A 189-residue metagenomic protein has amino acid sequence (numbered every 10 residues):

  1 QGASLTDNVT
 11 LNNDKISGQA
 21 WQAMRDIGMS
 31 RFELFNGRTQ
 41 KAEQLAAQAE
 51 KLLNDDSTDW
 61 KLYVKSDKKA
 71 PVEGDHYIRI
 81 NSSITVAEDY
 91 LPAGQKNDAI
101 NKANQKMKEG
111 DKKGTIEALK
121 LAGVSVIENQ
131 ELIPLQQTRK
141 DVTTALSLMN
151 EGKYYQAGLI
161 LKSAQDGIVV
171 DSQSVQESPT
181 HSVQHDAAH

Functional and structural regions predicted by a protein language model:
Q1-H189: Long, charged/polar, soluble alpha-helical segments
